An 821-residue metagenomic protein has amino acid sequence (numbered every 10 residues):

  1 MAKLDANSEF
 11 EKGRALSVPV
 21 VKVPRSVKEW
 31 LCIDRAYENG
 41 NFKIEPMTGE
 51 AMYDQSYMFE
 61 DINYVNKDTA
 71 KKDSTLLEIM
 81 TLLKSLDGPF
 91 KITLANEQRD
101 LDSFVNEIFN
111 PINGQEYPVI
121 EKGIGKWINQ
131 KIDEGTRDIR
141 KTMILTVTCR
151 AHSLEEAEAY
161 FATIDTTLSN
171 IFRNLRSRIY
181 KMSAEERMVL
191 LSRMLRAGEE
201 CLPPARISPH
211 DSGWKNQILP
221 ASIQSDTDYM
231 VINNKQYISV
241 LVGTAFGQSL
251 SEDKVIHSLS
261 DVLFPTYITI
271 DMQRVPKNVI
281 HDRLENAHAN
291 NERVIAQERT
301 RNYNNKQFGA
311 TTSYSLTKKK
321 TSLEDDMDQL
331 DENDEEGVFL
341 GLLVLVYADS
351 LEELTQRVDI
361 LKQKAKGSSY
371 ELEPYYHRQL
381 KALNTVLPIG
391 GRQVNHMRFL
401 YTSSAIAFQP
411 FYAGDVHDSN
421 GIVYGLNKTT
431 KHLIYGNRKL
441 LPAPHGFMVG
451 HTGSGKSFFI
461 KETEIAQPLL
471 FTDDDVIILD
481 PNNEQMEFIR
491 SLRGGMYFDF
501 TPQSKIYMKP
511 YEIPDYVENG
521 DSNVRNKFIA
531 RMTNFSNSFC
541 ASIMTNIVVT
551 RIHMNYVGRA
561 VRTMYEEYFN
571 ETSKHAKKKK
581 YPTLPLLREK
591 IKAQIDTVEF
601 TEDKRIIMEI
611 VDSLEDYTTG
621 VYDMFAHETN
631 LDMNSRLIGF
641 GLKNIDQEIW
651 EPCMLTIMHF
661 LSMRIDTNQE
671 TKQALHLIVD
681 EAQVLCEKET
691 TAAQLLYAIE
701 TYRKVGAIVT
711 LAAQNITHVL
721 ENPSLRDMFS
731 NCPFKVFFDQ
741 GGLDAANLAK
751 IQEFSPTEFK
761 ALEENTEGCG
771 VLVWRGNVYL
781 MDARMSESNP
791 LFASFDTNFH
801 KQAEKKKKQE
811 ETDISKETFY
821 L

Functional and structural regions predicted by a protein language model:
M1-P410: Extended, folded cores of ATP/NTP-driven motor/assembly subunits in large transport and secretion machines
I62, T69-G88, A95, S260 (+9 more regions): P-loop NTPase motor domains
L440, T452: The conserved Walker
M448: Hydrophobic anchor at the beta1->P-loop junction of P-loop NTPases
K456: Conserved lysine of the Walker
F459: Hydrophobic positions on the alpha1 helix immediately C-terminal to the Walker A/P-loop
T472-M486: Short beta-strand-centered segment that lines the nucleotide-binding/catalytic pocket of NTP-utilizing
G494-F498, S724-F737: A short helix-turn-beta junction within AAA+ P-loop NTPase domains corresponding to the substrate/partner-engaging
